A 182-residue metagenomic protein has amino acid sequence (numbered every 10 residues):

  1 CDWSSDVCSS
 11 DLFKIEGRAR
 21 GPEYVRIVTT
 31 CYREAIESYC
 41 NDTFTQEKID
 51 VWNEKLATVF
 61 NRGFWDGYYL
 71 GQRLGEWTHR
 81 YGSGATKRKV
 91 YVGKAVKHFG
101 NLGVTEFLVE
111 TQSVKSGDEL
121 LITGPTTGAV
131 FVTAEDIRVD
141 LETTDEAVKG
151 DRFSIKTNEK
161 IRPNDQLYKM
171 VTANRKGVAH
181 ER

Functional and structural regions predicted by a protein language model:
C1-C8: Single conserved hydrophobic/aromatic residue that forms the stacking wall/gate of nucleotide- or nucleobase-binding
R18-K94: Anionic-ligand-binding alpha/beta catalytic cores of soluble enzymes and soluble regulatory domains that recognize
H79, G84-R182: Beta-strand/loop-dominated core regions that host nucleotide or nucleotide-derived cofactor-binding catalytic loops
